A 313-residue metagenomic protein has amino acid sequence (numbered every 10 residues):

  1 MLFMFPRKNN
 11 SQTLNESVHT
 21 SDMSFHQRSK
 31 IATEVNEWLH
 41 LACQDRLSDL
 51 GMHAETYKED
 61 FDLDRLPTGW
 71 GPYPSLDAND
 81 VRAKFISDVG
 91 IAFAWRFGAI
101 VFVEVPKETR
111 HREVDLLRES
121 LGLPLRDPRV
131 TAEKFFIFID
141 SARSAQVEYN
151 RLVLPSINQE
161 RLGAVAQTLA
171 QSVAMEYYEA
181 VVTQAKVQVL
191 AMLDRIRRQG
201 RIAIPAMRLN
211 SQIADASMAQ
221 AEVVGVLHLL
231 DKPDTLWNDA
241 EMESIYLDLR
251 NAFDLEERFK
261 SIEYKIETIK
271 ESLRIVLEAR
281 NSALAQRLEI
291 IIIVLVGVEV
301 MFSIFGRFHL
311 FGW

Functional and structural regions predicted by a protein language model:
L2-P155: Short Lys/Arg-enriched alpha/beta "domain-start" segment
K58-D77, Q159-A180, Y246-L247, V298-M301 (+2 more regions): Short secondary-structure boundary segments
L66, E113, L117, Y178 (+2 more regions): Generic structural signal of hydrophobic/aromatic residues within well-ordered alpha-helices of folded domains
D115-L123, T183, V187, H228: Short, intrinsically disordered, mixed-charge
A142-N210: Juxtamembrane/interface alpha-helical elements of multi-pass membrane proteins
L193-F311: Membrane-associated alpha-helical segments
